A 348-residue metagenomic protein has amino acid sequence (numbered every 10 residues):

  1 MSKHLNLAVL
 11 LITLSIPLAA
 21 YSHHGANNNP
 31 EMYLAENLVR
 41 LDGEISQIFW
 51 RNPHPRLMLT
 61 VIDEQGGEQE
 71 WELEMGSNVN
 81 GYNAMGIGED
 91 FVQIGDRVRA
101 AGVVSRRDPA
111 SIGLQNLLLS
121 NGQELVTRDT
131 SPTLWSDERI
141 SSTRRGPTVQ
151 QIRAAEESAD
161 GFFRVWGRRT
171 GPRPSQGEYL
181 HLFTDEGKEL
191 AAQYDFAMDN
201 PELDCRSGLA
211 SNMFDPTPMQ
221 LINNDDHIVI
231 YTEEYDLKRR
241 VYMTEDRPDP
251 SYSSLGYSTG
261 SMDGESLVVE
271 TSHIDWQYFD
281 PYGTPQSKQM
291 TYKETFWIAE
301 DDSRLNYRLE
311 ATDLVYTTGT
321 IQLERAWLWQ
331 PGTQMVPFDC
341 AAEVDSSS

Functional and structural regions predicted by a protein language model:
M1-A8: Bacterial N-terminal signal peptides that target proteins for export
A8-P17: Bacterial N-terminal signal peptides
L18-S22: Sec/Tat signal peptide C-region and signal peptidase I cleavage site
H24-S348: PEST-like low-complexity, intrinsically disordered acidic/proline/serine-rich tracts that flank trafficking/processing
